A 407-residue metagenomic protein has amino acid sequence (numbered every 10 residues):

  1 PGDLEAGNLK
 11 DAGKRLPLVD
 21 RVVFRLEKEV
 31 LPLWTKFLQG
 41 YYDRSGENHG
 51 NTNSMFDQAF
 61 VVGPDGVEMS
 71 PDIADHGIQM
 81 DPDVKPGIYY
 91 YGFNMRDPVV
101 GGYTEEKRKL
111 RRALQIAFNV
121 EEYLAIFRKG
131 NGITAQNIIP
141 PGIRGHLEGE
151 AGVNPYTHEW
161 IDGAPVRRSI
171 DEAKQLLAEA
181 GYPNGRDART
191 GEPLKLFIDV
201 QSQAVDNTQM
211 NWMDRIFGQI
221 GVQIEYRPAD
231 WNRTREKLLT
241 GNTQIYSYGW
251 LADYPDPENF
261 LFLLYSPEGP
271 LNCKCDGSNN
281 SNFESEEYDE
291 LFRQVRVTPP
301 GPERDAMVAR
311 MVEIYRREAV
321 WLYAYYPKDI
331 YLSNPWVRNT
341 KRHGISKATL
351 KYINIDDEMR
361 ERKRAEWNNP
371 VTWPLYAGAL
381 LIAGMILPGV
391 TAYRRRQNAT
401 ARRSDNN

Functional and structural regions predicted by a protein language model:
P1-V23, K28-P32, I170-D171, Q175-E179 (+1 more regions): Gly/Pro-rich hinge or "lid" segments in bacterial periplasmic/extracellular proteins
K10, R25-D97, E121, A125-F127 (+2 more regions): Extracellular/periplasmic solute-recognition and catalytic clefts
V19-R25, E192-S202, I224-Y226: Short, well-ordered beta-strand elements
I73-G77, V84, R108-R112, I116 (+7 more regions): Extracytoplasmic/peripheral linker and loop segments enriched in polar/acidic and small residues with frequent Thr/Pro
V100-G101, I133-A180, Q201-T208: Structural transition elements
C275, S333-N369: Long beta-strand-rich cores associated with HINT superfamily self-processing modules
L381-R395: Alpha-helical transmembrane segments
N398-N407: Cytoplasmic C-terminal tails of single-pass
